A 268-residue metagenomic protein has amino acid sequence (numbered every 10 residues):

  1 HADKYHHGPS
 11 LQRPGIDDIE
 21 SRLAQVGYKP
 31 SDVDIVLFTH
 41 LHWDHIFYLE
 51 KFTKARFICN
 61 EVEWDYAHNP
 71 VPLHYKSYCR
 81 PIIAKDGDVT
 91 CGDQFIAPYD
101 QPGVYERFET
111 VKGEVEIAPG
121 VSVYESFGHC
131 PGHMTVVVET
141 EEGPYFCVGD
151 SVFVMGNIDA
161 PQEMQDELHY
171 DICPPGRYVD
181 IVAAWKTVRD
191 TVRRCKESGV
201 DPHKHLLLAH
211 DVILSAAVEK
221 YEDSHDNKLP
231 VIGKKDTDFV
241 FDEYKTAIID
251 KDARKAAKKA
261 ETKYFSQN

Functional and structural regions predicted by a protein language model:
H1, L41, V62-E63, G128-C130 (+2 more regions): Active-site metal-binding loops of divalent metal-dependent hydrolases
A2-R13: Acidic/histidine-rich helix-loop elements that form or flank divalent-metal/phosphate-binding sites at the catalytic
L11-Y28, D32, R56-E125, C173-H203 (+1 more regions): Metallo-beta-lactamase
Q12-S21, E141-N268: Cap/insert and terminal regions of metallo-dependent hydrolase folds
V33-D44: Metallo-beta-lactamase
L37, F57-C59, T110, C147 (+1 more regions): A structural signal for short, well-ordered beta-strand segments and their strand-loop junctions that often border
F47-T53, A217-E222: Metal-dependent catalytic neighborhoods of phosphoester/phosphodiester hydrolases
M134-V138: Short beta-strand scaffold segments in enzyme catalytic cores
